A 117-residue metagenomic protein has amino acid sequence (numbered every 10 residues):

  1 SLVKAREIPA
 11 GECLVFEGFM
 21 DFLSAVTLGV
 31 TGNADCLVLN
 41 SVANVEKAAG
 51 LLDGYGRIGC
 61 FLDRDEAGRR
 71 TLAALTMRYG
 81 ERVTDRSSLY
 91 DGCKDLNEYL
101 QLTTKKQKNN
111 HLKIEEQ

Functional and structural regions predicted by a protein language model:
S1-G11: Glycine-/acidic-rich phosphate or pyrophosphate-binding loops and their flanking alpha/beta elements
G11, T27-Q117: TOPRIM fold recognition
L14: Glycine-rich, flexible N-terminal cofactor/catalytic loop recognition
E17-M20, R64: Helix N-cap/beta->alpha junction signal
